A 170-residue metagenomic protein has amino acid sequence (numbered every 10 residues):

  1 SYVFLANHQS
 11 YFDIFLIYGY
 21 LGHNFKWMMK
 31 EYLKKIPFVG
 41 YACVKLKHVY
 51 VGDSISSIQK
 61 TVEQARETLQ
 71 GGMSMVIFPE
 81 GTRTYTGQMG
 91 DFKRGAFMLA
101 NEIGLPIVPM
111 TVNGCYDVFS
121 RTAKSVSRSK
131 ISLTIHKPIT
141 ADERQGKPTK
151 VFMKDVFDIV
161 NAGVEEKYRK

Functional and structural regions predicted by a protein language model:
S1-A6, M73-I77: Generic beta-sheet signal
Y2-I55: Catalytic core of membrane glycerolipid acyltransferases/transacylases, capturing the structured, soluble-facing
K60-K170: Non-catalytic C-terminal accessory region of glycerolipid acyltransferases and related lyso-lipid remodeling enzymes
